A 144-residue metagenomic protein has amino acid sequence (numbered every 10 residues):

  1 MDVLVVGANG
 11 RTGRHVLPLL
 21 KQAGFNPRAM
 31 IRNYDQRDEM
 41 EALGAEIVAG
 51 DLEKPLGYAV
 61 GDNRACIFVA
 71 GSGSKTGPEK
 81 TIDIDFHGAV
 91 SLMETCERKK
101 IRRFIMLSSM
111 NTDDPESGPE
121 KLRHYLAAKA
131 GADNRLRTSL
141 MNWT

Functional and structural regions predicted by a protein language model:
M1-N26: N-terminal Rossmann NAD(P)H-binding glycine-rich loop of SDR-like oxidoreductase domains
D2, R64-A65, R103: Structural motif
V6, M30, V69-A70, F104-M110: SDR active-site strand-loop-helix element
H15-L19, A23, G77, T95 (+1 more regions): Rossmann-fold NAD(P)-dependent oxidoreductase module
R32-R98, N111-E116: NAD(P)H-binding glycine-rich loop region in Rossmannoid oxidoreductase-like domains and their noncatalytic homologs
I82-F86, K121-D133: Short-chain dehydrogenase/reductase
K99-R103, M141: A short helix->loop->beta-strand "cap" motif at the edges of active sites that frequently abuts
S108, N134-T144: Conserved beta-loop-beta element that borders a ligand/cofactor-binding pocket
